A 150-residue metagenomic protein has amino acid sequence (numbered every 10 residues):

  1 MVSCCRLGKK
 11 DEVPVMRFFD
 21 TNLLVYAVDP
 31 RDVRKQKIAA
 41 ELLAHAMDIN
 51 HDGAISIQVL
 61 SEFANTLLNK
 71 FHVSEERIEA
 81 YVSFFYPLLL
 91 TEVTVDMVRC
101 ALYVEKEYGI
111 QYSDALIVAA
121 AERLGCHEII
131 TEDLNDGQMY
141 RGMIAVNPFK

Functional and structural regions predicted by a protein language model:
M1-I55, K70-E76, K150: Short, well-structured N-terminal submotif of metal-dependent ribonuclease cores
M1-V15, V118-K150: Acidic, PIN/NYN-like endoribonuclease modules and their adjacent C-terminal/linker elements
D20-N22, E62, D114, D133: Acidic active-site catalytic centers that drive phospho-/nucleotidyl reactions and related ester hydrolyses
E62, L68-L88: Glycine/small-residue-rich phosphate/adenosyl-binding loop
E79-V82, Y86-R99, E107, L134-K150: Short acidic, glycine/proline-enriched helix-loop-strand junctions
L90-E132: Active-site neighborhoods of divalent-metal-dependent phosphate/nucleic-acid chemistry enzymes
